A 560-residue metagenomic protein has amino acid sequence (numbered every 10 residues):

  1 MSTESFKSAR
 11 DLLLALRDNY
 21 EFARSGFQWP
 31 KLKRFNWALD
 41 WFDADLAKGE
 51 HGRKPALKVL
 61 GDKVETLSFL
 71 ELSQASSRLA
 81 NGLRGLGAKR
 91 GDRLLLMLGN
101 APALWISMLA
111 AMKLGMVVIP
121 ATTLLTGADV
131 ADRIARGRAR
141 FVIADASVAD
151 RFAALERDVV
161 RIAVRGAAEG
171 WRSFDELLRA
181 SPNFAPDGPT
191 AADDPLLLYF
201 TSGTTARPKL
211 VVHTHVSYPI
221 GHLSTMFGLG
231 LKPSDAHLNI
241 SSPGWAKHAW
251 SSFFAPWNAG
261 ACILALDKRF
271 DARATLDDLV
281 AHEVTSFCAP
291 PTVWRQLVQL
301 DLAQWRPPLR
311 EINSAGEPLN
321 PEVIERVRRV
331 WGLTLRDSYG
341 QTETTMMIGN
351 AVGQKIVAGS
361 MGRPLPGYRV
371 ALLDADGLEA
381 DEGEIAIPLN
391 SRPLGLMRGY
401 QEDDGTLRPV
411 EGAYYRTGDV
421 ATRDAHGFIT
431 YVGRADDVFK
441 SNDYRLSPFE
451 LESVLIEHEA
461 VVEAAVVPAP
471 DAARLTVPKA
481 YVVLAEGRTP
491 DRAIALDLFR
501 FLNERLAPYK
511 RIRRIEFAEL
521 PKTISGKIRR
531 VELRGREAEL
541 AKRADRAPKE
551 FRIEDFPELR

Functional and structural regions predicted by a protein language model:
L39, R53-L109, T126-A131, D175-E176 (+1 more regions): Conserved AMP-binding/adenylate-forming core of the ANL superfamily
R53-P55, E169, R179-F200, R207 (+1 more regions): Conserved pre-ATP/AMP-binding loop-to-beta segment of ANL
G61, S147-A192: ANL superfamily adenylate-forming
T66-L70, L196-I220: Conserved AMP-binding A3 loop
L125, V142-D145, F287, L378 (+5 more regions): AMP-binding/adenylate-forming catalytic core of the ANL superfamily
P219-A236, A246-T285, L300: Conserved AMP-binding/adenylation subdomain of ANL enzymes
N258, V284-A289, V298-V357, R369 (+1 more regions): Gly/Ser/Thr-rich phosphate-binding loop
P364, D376-R408, H426, L446 (+1 more regions): Conserved ATP/PPi-binding loop(s) of AMP-dependent carboxylate-activating enzymes
